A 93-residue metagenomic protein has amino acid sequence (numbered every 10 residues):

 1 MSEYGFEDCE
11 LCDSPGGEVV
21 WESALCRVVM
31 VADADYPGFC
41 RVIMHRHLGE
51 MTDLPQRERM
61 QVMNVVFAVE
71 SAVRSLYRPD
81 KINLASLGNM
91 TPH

Functional and structural regions predicted by a protein language model:
M1-H93: HIT superfamily nucleotide-processing domains
